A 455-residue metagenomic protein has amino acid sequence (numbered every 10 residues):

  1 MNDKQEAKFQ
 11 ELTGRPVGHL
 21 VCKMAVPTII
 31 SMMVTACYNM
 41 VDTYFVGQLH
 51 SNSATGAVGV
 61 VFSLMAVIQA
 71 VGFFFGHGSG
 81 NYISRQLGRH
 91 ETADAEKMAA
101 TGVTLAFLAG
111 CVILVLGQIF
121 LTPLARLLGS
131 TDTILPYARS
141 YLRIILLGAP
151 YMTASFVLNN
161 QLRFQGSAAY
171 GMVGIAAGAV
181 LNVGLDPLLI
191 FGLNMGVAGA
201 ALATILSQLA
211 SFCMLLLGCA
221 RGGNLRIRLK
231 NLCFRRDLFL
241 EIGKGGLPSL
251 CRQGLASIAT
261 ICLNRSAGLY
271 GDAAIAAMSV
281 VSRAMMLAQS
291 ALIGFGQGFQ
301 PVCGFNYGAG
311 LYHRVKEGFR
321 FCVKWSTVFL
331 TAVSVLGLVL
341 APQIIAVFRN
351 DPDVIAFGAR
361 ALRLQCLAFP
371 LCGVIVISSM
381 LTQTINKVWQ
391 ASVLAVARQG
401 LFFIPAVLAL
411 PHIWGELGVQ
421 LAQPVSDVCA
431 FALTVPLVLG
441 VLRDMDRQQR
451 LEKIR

Functional and structural regions predicted by a protein language model:
M1-A25, I83-P150, G192-L247, C303-A368 (+1 more regions): Short alpha-helical transmembrane segments in multi-pass integral membrane proteins
G14, G18-C37, V41, L64-V71 (+7 more regions): Residue-level signal for short hydrophobic patches within transmembrane helices of multi-pass membrane transporters
K23-D42, I144, S155, G178 (+4 more regions): Transmembrane helical elements of multi-pass membrane transporters/channels
M33, C37-T55, A125-D132, L188-M195 (+4 more regions): Helix-terminus/linker motif at the lipid-water interface of multi-pass membrane proteins
V46-A66, T133-Y137, V197-L202, L238-G245 (+5 more regions): Interfacial/gating helices of multi-pass transporter permease domains
T55-V115, M152-G171, A277-A341, C372-L394: Small-residue-rich hydrophobic transmembrane alpha-helices
V67, N182-D186, F212-L216, L287-S290 (+3 more regions): Hydrophobic transmembrane alpha-helices of multi-pass small-molecule transporters
G76, I145-R163, G171-A179, A200-C213 (+4 more regions): Short runs within selected transmembrane alpha-helices of multi-pass transporters and secretion channels
